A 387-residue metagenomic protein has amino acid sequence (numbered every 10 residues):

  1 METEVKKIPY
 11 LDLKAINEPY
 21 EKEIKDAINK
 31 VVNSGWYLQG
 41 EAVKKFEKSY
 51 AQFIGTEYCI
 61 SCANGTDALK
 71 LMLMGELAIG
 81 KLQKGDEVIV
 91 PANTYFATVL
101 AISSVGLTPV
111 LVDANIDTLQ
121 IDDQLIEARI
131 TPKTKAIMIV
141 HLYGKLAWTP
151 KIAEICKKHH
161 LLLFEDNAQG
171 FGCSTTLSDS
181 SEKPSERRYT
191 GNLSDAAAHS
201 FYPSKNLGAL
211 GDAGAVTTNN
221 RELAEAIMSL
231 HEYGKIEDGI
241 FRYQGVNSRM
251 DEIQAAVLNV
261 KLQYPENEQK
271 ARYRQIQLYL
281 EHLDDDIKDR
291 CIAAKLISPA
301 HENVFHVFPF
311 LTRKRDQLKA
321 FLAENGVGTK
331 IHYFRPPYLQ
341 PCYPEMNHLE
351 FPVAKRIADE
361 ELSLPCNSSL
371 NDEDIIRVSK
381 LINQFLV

Functional and structural regions predicted by a protein language model:
M1-W36, N325, P365: N-terminal "arm"/small-domain region of PLP-dependent enzymes with the aminotransferase-like
T3, K14, V43-K48, F53-C59 (+7 more regions): PLP-dependent aminotransferase class I/II
W36, G40-E87, L100-V105, L111-D113: Phosphate-binding glycine-rich loop
V90, L111, L163-E165, I331: Hydrophobic residues in well-ordered beta-strands that form the structural core
N93-V99: Conserved coil-to-alpha-helix start sites within the AMP-binding
V105, K158-H159, N325: Helix C-cap/helix->beta junction micro-motif
T108-T118, K330: Short beta-strand->loop structural element characteristic of the AMP-binding/adenylate-forming
D117-A209, A215-T217, E222, S363: Active-site phosphate-binding strand-loop segment of PLP-dependent enzymes
